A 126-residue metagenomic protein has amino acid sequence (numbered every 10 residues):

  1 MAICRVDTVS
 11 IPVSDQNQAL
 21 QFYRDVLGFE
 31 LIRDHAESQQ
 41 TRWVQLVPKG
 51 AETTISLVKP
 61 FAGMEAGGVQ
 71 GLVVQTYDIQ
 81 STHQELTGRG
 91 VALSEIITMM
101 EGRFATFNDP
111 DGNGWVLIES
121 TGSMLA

Functional and structural regions predicted by a protein language model:
M1-C4, T8-I11, I32-H35, R42 (+1 more regions): Vicinal oxygen chelate
V6-T8, G67-L72: Eukaryotic phosphotyrosine signaling hubs
S10-E52: Core segments of cupin and vicinal oxygen chelate
D15, D78, D109: Acidic di-acidic motifs
K49-T54, G63-M64, I79-S81: Short, charged/polar surface micro-motifs in flexible loops or helix N-caps
I55-V58, W115-V116: Conserved beta-strand in the GNAT
A62-A66, S123-A126: A short local loop/turn or secondary-structure capping micro-motif enriched for an aromatic residue
G71-Q75, I79-H83: Mid-chain, well-packed structural core segment of small domains
